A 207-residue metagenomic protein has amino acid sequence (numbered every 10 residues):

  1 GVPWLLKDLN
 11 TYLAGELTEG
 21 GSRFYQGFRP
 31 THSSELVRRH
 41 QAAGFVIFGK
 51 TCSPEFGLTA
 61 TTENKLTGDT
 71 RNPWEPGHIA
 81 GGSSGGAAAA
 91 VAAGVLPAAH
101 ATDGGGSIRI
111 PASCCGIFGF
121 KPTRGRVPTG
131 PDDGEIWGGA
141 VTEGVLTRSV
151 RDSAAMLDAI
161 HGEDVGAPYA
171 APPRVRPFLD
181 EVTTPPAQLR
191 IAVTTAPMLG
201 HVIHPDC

Functional and structural regions predicted by a protein language model:
G1-G104: Gly/Ser-rich catalytic/binding loops embedded in alpha/beta enzyme cores
G1-P3, H204-C207: Short intrinsically disordered, low-complexity coil segments enriched in acidic
E16-T18, L58-T62, R109-C114, P131-D133 (+1 more regions): Short acidic, glycine/serine/threonine-rich loops at helix termini
G27-R29, G77-G81, R109, G134-W137 (+2 more regions): Short Gly/Pro-enriched turn/cap motifs at secondary-structure boundaries
P30-S34, C114-I117, T147-R151, P205: Electropositive phosphate-/nucleotide-binding environments in soluble metabolic enzymes
L66, G82-G85, A112-C115, P122 (+2 more regions): Short, solvent-exposed loop/turn segments at the edges of secondary structure
T102-P131: Glycine/threonine-rich beta-strand-loop-alpha-helix active-site module that forms ligand/phosphate-binding
K121-D206: A short helix-breaking turn/cap at a secondary-structure junction
